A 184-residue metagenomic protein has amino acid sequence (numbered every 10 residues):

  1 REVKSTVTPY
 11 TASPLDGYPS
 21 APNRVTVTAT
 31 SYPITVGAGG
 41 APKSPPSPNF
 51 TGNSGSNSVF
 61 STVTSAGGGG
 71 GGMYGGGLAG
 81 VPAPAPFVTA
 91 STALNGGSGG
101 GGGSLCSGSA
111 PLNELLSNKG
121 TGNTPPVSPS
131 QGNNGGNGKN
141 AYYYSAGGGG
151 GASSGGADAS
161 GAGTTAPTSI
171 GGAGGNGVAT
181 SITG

Functional and structural regions predicted by a protein language model:
R1-G184: Glycine-biased low-complexity/repetitive sequence motifs
